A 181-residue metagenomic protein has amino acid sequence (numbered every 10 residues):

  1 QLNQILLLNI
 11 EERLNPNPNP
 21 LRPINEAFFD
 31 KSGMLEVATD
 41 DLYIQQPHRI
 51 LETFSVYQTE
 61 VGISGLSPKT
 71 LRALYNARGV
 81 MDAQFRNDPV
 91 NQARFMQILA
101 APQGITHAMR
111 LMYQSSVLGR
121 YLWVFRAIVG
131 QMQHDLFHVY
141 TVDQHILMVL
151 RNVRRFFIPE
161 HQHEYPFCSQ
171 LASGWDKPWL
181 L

Functional and structural regions predicted by a protein language model:
Q1-H138: Non-catalytic interface/linker regions that flank or bridge core catalytic/transmembrane domains
F137-L181: Alpha-helical phosphate/pyrophosphate-handling elements in metalloenzyme active cores
